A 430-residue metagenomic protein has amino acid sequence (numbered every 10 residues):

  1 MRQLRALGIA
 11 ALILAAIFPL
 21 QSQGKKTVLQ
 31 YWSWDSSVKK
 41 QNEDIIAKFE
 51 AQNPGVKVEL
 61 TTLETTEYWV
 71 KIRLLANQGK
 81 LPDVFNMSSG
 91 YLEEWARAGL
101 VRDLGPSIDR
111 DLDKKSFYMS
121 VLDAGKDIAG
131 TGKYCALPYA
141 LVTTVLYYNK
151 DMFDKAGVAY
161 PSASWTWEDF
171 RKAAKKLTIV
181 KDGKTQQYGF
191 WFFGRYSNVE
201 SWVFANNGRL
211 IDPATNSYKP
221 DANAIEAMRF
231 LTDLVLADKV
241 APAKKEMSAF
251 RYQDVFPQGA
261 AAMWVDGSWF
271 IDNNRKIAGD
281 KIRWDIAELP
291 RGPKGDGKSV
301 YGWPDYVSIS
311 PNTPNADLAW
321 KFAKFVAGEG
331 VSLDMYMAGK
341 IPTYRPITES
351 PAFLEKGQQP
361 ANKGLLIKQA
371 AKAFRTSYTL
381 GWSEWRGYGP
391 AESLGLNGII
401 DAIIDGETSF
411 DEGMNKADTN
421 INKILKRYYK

Functional and structural regions predicted by a protein language model:
K25-S36, V56-T61, V84, C135 (+1 more regions): Short, well-ordered beta-strand elements
S36-K57, L396: Short, polar/charged alpha-helical segment
A47-M119, A124, D154-G157, V255 (+2 more regions): Extracytoplasmic "Venus flytrap"/periplasmic binding protein-like
L74, D83, L112-M152, Y188-G189 (+2 more regions): A structural signal for short loop-to-beta-strand junctions that line the ligand-binding cleft of periplasmic/secreted
S89-V145, D285-A287, G357-N362, Q369-A371: Hinge/lid segment of periplasmic solute-binding proteins
A129, G364-N420: C-terminal capping/gating helix-and-loop segments adjacent to ligand/active sites or protein-protein/ligand interfaces
A173-K176, A214-K245, R275, L289: Glycine-centered hinge/linker elements that transmit conformational signals in sensory and ligand-binding systems
W269-D272, I309-P390: Mature extracytoplasmic/periplasmic domains
